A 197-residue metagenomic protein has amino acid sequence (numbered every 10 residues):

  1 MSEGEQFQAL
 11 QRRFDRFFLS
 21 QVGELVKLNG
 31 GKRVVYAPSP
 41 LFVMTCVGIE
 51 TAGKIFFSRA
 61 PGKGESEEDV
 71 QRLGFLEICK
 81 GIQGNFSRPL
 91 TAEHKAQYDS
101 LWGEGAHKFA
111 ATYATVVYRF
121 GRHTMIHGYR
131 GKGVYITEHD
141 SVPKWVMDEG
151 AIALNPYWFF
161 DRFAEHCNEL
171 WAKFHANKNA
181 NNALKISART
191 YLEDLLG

Functional and structural regions predicted by a protein language model:
S2-E3, A37, V47, S87 (+3 more regions): Short, structured coil/loop segments at alpha-helix boundaries
S2-R13, F17, Q21, V35-P38 (+3 more regions): Polyanionic, low-complexity intrinsically disordered segments
R13-S20, E24, P38-H94: Short, contiguous, well-structured surface segments enriched in hydrophobic/aromatic residues
V26-Y36: Helix-loop segments that flank and shape redox-cofactor active sites
G53-A60, K80-Q83, I126, R130 (+1 more regions): Hydrophobic/aromatic-lined pockets within catalytic cores
L73-T124, G128-V134: Short, mixed-charge amphipathic alpha-helical segments
